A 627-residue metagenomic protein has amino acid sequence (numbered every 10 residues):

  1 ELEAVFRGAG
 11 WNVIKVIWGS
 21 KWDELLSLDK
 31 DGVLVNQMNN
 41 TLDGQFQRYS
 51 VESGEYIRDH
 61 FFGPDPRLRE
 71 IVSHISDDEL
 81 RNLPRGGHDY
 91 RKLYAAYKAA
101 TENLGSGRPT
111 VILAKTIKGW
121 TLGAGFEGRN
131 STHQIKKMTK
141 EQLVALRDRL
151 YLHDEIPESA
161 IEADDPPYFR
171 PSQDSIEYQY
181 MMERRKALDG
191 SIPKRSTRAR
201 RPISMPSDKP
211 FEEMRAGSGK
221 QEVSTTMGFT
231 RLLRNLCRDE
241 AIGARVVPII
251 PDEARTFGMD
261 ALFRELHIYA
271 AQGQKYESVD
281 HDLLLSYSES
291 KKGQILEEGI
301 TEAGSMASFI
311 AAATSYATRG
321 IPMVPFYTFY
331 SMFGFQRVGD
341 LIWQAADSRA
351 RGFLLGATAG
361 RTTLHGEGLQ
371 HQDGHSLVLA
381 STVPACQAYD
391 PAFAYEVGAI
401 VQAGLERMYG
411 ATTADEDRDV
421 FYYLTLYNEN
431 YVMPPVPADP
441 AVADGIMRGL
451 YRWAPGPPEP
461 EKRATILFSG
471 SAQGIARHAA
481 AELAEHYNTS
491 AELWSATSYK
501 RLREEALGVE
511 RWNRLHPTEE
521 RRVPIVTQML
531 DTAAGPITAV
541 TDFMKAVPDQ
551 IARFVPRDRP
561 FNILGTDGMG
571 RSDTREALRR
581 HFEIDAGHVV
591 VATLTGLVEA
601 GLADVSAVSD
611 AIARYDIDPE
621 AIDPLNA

Functional and structural regions predicted by a protein language model:
E1, H88-A100, F257-T382, E396-Q402 (+7 more regions): Thiamine diphosphate
E1-E162, Y168, Y180, L284 (+5 more regions): Thiamine diphosphate
S50, L80-G86, K92-A100, S106 (+4 more regions): Accessory "access/gating" subregions that flank catalytic or transport cores
P66-V72, T121-L122, A199-P210, Q272-S290 (+1 more regions): Active-site-adjacent bridging/hinge elements
D77-L83, F211-K220, R231-R234, A244 (+6 more regions): Glycine- and acidic
R170-V246, A254, A481-A496: Hard-cation-handling environments
F229-L233, S305, F309, A472-A481: Short, highly selective alpha-helical patches that border small-molecule cofactor pockets in redox/cofactor-processing
F393: Ferredoxin-type iron-sulfur electron-transfer modules in oxidoreductases and energy-metabolism complexes
